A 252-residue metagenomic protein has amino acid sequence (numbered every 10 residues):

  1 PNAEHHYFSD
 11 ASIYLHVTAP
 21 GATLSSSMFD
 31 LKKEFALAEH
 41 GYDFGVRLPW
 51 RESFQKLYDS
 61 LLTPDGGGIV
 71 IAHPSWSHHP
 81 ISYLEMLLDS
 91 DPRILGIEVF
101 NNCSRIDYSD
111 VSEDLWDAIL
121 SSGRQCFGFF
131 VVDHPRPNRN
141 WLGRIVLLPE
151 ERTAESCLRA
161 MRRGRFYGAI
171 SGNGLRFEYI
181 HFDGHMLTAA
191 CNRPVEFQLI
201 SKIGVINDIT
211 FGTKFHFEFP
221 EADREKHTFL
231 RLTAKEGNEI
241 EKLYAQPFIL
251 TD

Functional and structural regions predicted by a protein language model:
P1-G68, A72, V99-L115, V131 (+2 more regions): A metal-dependent hydrolase metal-coordination microenvironment
N2, V17-T18, L95, R144-I145 (+1 more regions): Active-site regions of enzymes building and remodeling cell-envelope glycoconjugates
D10-I13, L62-T63, L88-P92, S121-G123: Extracellular/periplasmic catalytic domains that process cell-envelope and extracellular macromolecules
S12-V17, H79-S90, Y108-E113, R136-E151 (+1 more regions): Histidine/acidic-residue-rich catalytic or RNA/ligand-binding cores of hydrolases and nuclease-related proteins
P64-N102: Glycine/proline-rich, flexible active-site/cofactor-binding loop segments that harbor closely spaced acidic
D65, S122-F127, V132-D252: C-terminal functional module detector
E98-S104, G123, R165: Short, well-ordered alpha-helical segments in soluble proteins
V111-Q125: Short, hydrophobic/aliphatic alpha-helical segments
